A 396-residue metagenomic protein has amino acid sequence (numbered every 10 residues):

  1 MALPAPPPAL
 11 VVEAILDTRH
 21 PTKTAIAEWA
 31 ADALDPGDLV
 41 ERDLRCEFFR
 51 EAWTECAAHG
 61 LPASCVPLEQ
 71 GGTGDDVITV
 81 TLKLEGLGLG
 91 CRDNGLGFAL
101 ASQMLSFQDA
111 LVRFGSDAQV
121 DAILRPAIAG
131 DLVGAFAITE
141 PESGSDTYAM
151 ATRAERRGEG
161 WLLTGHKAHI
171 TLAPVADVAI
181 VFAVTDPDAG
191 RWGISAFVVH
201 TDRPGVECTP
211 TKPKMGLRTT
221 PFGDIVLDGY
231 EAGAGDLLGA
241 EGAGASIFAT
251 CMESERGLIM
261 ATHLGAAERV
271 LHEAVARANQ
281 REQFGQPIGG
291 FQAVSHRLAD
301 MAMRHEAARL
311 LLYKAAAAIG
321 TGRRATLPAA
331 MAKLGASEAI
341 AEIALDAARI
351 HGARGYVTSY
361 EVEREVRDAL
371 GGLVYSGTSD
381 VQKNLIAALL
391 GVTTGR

Functional and structural regions predicted by a protein language model:
M1-C91, F114-Q119, P126, G130 (+3 more regions): Alpha-helical interface subdomain recognition
G95-A118, G144: N-terminal glycine-rich flavin-associated loop
G130-I138: A short, Trp-centered hydrophobic/proline-enriched beta-strand micro-motif
E142-S145, H169-L172, D186-D188, K214-P221: Short Gly/Pro-enriched turn/cap motifs at secondary-structure boundaries
A149, D202-G233: Flexible, small-/acidic-enriched active-site or ligand-binding loops
T152-E155: A structural signal for short hydrophobic beta-strand segments in well-ordered beta-sheet cores
T164-C208: A short core secondary-structure module
G223-T250: A short, charged helix-loop
